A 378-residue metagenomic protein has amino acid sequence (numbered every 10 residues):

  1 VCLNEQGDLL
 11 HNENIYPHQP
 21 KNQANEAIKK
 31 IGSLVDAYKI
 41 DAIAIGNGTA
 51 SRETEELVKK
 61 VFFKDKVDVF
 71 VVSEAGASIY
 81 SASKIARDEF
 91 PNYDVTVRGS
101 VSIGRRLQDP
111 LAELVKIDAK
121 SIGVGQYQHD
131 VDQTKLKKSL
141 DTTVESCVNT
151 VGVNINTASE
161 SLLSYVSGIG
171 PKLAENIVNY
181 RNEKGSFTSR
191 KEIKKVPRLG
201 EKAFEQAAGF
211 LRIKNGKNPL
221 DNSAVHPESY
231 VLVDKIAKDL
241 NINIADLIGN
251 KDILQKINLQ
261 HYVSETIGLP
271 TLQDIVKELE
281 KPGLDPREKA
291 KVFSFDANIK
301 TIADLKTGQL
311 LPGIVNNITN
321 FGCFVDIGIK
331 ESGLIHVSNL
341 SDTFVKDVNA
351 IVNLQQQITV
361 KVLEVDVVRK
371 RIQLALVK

Functional and structural regions predicted by a protein language model:
V1-D141: Phosphate- and other anionic-substrate recognition elements at nucleic-acid/protein interfaces
V1-L3, G7-L9, I31, S159 (+4 more regions): Extended, hydrophobic alpha-helical segments in both membrane/secreted and soluble proteins
L9, A50-T54, A77-Y80, S186 (+4 more regions): Flexible loop/turn segments at secondary-structure boundaries
N12, H18-G32, K195-D239: Phosphate-backbone recognition surface of nucleic-acid-processing proteins
L34-A42, G46, K60-K64, A75 (+10 more regions): Conserved, well-folded catalytic cores of nucleic-acid-processing and energy-transducing macromolecular machines
G48-A50, V72-I79, K120-Q133, I193-E201 (+3 more regions): A glycine-rich phosphate-binding loop feature that marks nucleotide/adenosyl-phosphate handling sites
D88-S186, E205-L232, T271-A297, K306-L310 (+1 more regions): Long, highly charged, low-complexity intrinsically disordered interaction regions that mediate electrostatic DNA/RNA
I213-K378: Single-stranded RNA-binding regions, centering on S1/OB-family and related RNA-binding modules
